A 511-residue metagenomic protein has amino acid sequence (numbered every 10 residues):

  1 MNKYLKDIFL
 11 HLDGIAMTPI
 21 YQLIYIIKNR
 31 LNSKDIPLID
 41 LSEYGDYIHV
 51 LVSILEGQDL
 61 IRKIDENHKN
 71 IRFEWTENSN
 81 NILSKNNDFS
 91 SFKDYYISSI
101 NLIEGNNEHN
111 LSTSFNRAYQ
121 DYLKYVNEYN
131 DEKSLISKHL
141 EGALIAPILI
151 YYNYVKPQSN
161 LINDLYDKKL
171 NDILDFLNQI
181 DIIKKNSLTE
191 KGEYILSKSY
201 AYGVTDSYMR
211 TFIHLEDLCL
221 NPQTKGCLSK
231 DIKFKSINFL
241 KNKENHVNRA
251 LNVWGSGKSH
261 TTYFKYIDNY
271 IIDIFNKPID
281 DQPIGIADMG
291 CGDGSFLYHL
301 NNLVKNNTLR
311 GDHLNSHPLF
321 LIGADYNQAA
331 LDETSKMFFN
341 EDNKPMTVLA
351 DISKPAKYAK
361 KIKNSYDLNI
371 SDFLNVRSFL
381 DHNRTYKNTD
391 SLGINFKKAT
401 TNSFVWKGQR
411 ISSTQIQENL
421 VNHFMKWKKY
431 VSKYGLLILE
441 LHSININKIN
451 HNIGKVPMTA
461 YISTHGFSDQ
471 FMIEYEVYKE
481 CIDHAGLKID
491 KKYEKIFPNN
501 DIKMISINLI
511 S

Functional and structural regions predicted by a protein language model:
N2-N32, G45-G285: Conserved Class I S-adenosyl-L-methionine-dependent methyltransferase catalytic core
D293-L314: Conserved SAM-binding loop of SAM-dependent methyltransferases across substrates and taxa, primarily the Class I
D325-Q328: Conserved SAM/SAH-binding beta-strand->alpha-helix loop
D332-N369: S-adenosyl-L-methionine
V376-E418, N445: Mobile active-site "lid"/loop adjacent to the S-adenosyl-L-methionine
K397-A399, N450-K479: Conserved Class I S-adenosyl-L-methionine
L420-W427, S468-I489: Short alpha-helix
Y434-L441: Conserved beta-strand signature within the Rossmann-like core of class I S-adenosyl-L-methionine
